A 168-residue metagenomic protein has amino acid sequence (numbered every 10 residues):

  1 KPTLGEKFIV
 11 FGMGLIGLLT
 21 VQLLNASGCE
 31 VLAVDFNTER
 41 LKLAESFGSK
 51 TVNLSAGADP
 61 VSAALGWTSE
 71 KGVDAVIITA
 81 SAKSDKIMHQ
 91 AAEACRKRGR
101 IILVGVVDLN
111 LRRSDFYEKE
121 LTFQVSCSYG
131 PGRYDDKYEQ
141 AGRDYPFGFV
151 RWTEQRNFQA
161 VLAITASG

Functional and structural regions predicted by a protein language model:
K1-A58, S62: Mid-domain Rossmann-like dinucleotide-binding core that forms the NAD(H)/NADP(H) cofactor-binding site
P2, T68, A94-R96: A generic alpha-to-beta junction signature in SAM-dependent methyltransferases
L4-K7, V73, R98: Phosphate-coordination loops involved in phosphoryl transfer and adenosine-cofactor binding
G14, T38, A58, E70 (+2 more regions): Electropositive phosphate-/nucleotide-binding environments in soluble metabolic enzymes
V34, L54, S81, F147-W152: Hydrophobic alpha-helical scaffolding
V61-A75: A short acidic, Gly/Pro-enriched loop at the edge of an enzyme's catalytic core that lines a small-molecule cofactor
A75-A80, Q90-D115, F123: ADP-ribose/adenylate-binding Rossmann-like module
L111-G168: C-terminal substrate-binding/catalytic core of Rossmann-like NAD(P)-dependent dehydrogenases/reductases
